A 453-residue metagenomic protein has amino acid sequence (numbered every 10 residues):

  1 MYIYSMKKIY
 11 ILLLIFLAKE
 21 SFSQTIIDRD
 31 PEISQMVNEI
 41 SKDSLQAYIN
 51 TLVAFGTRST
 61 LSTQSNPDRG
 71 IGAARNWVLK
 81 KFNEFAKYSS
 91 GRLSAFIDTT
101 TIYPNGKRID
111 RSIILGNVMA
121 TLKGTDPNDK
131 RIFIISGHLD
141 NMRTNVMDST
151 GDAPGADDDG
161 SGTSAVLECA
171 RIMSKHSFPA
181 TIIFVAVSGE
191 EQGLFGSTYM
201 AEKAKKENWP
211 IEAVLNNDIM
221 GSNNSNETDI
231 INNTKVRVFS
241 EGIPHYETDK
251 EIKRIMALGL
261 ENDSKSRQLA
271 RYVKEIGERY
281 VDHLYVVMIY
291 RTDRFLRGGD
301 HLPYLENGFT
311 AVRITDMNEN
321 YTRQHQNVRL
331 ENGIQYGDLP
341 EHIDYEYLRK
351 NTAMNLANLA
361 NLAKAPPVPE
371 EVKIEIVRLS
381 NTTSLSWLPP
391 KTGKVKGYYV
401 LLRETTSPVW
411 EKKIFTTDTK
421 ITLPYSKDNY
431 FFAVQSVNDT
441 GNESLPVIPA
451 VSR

Functional and structural regions predicted by a protein language model:
T25-G70, R323, V328-D338: N-terminal capping segment at the start of a domain
S44-K123: A non-catalytic alpha/beta surface segment that caps or lines the substrate-entry region of metallo-dependent hydrolase
V53, M220-E241, V287-P366: Active-site-adjacent mobile loop/cap segments within catalytic or ligand-binding domains
A120, I135-N141, N145-L194, N355: Alpha-helical metal-binding/catalytic segments enriched in His/Glu/Asp
V187-G299: Metal-dependent peptidase/peptidase-like ectodomains
N381-G393: Conserved aromatic anchor
E411-D418: Short beta-strand segments within Ig-like beta-sandwich modules, predominantly Fibronectin type-III
T422-S444: Beta-strand-rich modules
